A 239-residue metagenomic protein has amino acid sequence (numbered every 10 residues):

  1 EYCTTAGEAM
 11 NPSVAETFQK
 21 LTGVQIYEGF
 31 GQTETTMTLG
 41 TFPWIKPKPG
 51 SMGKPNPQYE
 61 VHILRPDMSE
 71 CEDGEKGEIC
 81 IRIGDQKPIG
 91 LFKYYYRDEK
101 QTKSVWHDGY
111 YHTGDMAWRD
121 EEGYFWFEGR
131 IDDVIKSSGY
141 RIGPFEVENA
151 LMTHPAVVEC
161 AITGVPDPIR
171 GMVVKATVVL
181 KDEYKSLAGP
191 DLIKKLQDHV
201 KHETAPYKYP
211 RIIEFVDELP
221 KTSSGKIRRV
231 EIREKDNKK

Functional and structural regions predicted by a protein language model:
E1-K48, E60: Gly/Ser/Thr-rich phosphate-binding loop
Y2-T5, I162, E214-F215, I232: Hydrophobic/anchoring residues in structured secondary elements
G7, G31, G53, D115 (+1 more regions): Active-site glycine-centered loops adjacent to acidic/histidine catalytic or metal-binding residues that shape
G23, Q58, D67, A156-E159 (+3 more regions): Glycine-centered tight turns that cap/initiate beta-strands
L39-P43, L64-R65, I81-R82: Short beta-strand-to-turn element immediately C-terminal to the catalytic PLP-Schiff-base lysine in fold type I
P55-Q58, S69-S104, I142: Conserved ATP/PPi-binding loop(s) of AMP-dependent carboxylate-activating enzymes
D67, Q101, M116-Y207, G225 (+1 more regions): AMP-binding/adenylate-forming catalytic core of the ANL superfamily
